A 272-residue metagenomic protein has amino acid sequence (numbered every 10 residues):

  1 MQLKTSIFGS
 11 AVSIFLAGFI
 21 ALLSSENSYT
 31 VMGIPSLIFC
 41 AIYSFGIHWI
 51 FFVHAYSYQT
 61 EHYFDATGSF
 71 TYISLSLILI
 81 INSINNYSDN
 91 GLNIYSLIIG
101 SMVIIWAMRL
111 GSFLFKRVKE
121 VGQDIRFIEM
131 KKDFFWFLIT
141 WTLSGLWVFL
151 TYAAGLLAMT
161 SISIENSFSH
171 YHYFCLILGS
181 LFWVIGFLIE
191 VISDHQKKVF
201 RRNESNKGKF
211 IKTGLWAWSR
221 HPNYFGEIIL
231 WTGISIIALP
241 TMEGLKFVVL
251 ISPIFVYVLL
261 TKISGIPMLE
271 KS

Functional and structural regions predicted by a protein language model:
M1, S24-M32, V53-S57: Short juxtamembrane and helix-loop transition motifs at transmembrane-helix boundaries in membrane proteins
S6, S10-H48, Y72-L110, L143 (+1 more regions): Hydrophobic transmembrane alpha-helices
W49-T60, S112-V118: C-terminal ends of transmembrane helices
V53-H54, M130, L188, S272: Broad structural signal for hydrophobic residues in well-ordered alpha-helices, predominantly aliphatic
H54, Y58-F70, I98-I99, I104: Extended catalytic core of nucleotide-activated donor transferases of GT-like folds
T60-S74, Q123-T140, K209-W216: Juxtamembrane helix-capping/reentrant segments at transmembrane boundaries
V103-M130: Long, hydrophobic, well-ordered secondary-structure blocks that form the structural core and pocket-lining surfaces
